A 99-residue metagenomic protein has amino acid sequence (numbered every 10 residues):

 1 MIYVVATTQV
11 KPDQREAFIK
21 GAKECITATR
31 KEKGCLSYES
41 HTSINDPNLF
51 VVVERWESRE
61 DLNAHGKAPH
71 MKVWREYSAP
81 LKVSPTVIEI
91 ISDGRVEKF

Functional and structural regions predicted by a protein language model:
I2-T8: Active-site-flanking beta-strand signature of metal-NTP-handling nucleotidyl enzymes and homologous cyclase-like
V10-R15: Short, surface-exposed ligand-recognition loops at beta-strand->loop->(often short) alpha-helix junctions that present
A22, G66, R75-S78: Short, flexible helix/strand-to-coil boundary loops that buttress conserved ligand/catalytic motifs in alpha/beta
I26-V51: Short, glycine- and small/hydrophobic-rich beta-strand elements in well-ordered beta-sheets
E39-N48, W74-F99: Glycine-rich beta-strand-turn "strand-cap" elements at beta-sheet edges
H41, H65, H70: Histidine-centered active-site/metal-ligand motif
E57-K67: Short amphipathic alpha-helices within nucleic acid-binding modules
